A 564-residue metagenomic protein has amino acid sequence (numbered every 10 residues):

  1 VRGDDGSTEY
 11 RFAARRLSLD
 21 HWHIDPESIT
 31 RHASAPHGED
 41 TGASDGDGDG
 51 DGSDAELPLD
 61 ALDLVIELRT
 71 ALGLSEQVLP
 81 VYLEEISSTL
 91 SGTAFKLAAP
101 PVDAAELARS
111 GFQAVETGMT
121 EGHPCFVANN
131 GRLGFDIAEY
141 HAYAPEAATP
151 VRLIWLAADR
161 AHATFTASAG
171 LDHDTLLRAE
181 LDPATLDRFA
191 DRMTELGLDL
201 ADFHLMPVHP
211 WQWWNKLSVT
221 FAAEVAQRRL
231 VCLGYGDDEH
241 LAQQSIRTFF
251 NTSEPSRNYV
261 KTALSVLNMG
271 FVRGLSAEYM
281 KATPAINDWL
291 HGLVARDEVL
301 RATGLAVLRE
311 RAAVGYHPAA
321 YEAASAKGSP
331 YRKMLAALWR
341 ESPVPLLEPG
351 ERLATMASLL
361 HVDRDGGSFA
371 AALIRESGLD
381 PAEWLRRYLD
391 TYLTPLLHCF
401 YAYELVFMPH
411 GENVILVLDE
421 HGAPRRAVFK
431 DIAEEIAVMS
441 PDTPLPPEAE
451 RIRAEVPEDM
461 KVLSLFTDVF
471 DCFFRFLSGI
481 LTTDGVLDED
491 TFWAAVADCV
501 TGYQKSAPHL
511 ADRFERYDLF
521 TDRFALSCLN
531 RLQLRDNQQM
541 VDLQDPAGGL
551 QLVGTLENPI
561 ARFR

Functional and structural regions predicted by a protein language model:
V1-D45, G50-D390, D419-R564: Nucleotide/phosphate-binding site architecture used for ATP/NTP-dependent chemistry
Y235-G236, A402-E404: Intrinsically disordered, low-complexity segments enriched in polar/charged residues with Gly/Pro, especially when
W384-Y403: Conserved kinase catalytic-core helix
V406-M408: Catalytic-loop of the protein kinase fold
H410-E412: Canonical protein kinase catalytic loop motif
V414-L416: Hydrophobic residue at the +6 position relative to the catalytic HRD Asp in the kinase catalytic loop
